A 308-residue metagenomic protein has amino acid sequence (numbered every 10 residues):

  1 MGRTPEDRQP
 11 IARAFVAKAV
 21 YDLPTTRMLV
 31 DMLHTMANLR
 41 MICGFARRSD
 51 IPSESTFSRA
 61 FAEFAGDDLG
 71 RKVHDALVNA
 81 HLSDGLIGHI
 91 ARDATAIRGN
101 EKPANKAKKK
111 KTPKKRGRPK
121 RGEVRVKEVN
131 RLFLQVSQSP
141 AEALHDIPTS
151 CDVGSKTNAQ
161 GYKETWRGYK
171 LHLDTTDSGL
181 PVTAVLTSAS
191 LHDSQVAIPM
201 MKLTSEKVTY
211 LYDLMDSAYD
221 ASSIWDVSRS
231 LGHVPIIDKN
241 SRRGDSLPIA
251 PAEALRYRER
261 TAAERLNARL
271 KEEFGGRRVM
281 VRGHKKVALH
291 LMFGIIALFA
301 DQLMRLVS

Functional and structural regions predicted by a protein language model:
M1-T4, I42-F45, V281: A short glycine/serine-rich beta->alpha loop
M1-Y21: Basic, short loop/linker segments at the boundary and entry of helix-turn-helix/winged-helix-like folds
T26-F45, L82: DNA-recognition alpha helix
C43-S58, G244-S246: Phosphate-backbone recognition surface of nucleic-acid-processing proteins
E54-S230: Polybasic low-complexity intrinsically disordered regions
V78, E259-A262, R269-L270, L291-A297: Charged alpha-helix within mobile-element recombinases
S217-G283: Helix-centered, glycine/charged polyanion-binding patches within enzymatic domains that contact phosphate-containing
R282-S308: Charge-patterned, long linear interaction tracts outside catalytic cores
